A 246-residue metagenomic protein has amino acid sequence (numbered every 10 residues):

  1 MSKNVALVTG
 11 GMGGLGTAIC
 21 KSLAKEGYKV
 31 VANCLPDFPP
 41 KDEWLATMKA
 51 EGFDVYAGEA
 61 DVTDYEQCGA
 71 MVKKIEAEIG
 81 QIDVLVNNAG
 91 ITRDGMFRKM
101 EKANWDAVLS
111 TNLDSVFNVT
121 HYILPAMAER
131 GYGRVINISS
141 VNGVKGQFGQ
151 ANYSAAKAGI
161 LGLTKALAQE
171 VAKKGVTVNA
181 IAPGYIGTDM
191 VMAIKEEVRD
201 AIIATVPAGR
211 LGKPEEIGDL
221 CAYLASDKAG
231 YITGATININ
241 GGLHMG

Functional and structural regions predicted by a protein language model:
M12-G13: Conserved glycine-rich cofactor-binding loop
E26-E43: Conserved glycine-rich Rossmann-like NAD(P)H-binding loop of the short-chain dehydrogenase/reductase
M96-F97, E101-L109, V191, I202: Substrate-binding pocket helix/loop in short-chain dehydrogenase/reductase
T120, A156, T164: Active-site helix of classical SDR
P125, Q169-K173, G230: Alpha-helical segment proximal to the catalytic Tyr-Lys
S140: Residue(s) in the substrate-gating loop at a strand-loop-helix junction that position the organic substrate next
A172, T177, I232-G234, N240: Short, small/polar-rich loop/turn modules that mediate ligand/substrate recognition or access, typified
